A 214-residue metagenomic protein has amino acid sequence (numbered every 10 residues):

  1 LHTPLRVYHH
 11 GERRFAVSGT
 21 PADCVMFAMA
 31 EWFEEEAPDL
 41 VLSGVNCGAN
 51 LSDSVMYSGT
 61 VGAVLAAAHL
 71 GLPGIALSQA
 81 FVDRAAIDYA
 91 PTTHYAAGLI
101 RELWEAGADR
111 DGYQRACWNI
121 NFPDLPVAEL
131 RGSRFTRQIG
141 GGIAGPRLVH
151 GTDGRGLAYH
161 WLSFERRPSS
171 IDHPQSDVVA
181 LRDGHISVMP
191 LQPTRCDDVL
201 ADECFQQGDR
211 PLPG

Functional and structural regions predicted by a protein language model:
L1-M29, E36-A37: A cross-family phosphate/adenosyl-ligand binding-site feature
T20-P21, N46-A49, L125, P193-T194: Short glycine-rich anion-binding loops that position phosphate/pyrophosphate groups of nucleotides and phosphorylated
A28-E34, G62-P73: Alpha-helix C-terminal capping segments
L40: Short, Asp-centered acidic motifs that coordinate Mg2+ and/or phosphate in catalytic or ligand-binding sites
S43-N46, A76-S78, I120-P123, M189: Short beta-strand segments
A49-S58: Glycine/threonine-rich flexible loop motifs
I75-L103: Short, glycine-/small-residue-rich phosphate/pyrophosphate-handling segment
W104-Y113, P123-G214: C-terminal accessory domains and tails appended to enzymatic cores
